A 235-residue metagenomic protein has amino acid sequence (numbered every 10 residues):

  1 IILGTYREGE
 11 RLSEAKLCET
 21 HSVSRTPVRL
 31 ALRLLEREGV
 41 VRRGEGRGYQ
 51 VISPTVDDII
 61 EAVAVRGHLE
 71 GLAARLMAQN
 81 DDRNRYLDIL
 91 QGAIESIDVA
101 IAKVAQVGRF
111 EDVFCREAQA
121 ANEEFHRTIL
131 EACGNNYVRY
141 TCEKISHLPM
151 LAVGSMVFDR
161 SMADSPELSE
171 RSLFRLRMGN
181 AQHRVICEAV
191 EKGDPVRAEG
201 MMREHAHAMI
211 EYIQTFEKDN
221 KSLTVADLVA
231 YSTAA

Functional and structural regions predicted by a protein language model:
I1-D82, T215-L223, A230-A235: Short linear motifs at protein or domain termini
I2, E36, E143-S146, E191: Alpha-helix boundary recognition
T5-E8, V23, G46-V51, I97-A105 (+3 more regions): Short amphipathic alpha-helical segments, especially helix-boundary/capping motifs
E14, T55, V107-E111, S165-S169: A short, mixed-charge helix-start or loop-turn motif at secondary-structure junctions
S53-I60, D112-R116, E170-F174: Short, solvent-exposed segments of well-ordered alpha helices
D57, N84-R160, G179-A189, R197-M209: Conserved amphipathic alpha-helical segments that form helical-bundle/coiled-coil interaction surfaces
S155-A235: C-terminal all-alpha effector/ligand-binding and dimerization domain of prokaryotic HTH-type transcriptional repressors
